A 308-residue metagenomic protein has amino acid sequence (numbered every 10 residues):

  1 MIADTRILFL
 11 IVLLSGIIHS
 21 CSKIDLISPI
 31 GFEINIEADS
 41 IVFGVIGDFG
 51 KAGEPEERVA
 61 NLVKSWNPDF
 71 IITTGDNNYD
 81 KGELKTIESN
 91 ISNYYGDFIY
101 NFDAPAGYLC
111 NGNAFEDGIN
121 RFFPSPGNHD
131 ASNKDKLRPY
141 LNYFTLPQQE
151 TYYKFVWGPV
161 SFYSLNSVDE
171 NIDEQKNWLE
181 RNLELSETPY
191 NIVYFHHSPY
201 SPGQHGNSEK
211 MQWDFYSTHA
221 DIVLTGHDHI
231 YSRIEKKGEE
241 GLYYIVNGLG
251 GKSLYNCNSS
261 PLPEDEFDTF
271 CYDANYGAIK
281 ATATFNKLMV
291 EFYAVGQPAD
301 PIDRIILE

Functional and structural regions predicted by a protein language model:
M1-I7: Positively charged n-region of N-terminal signal peptides that target proteins for export
I7-S15: Sec-dependent N-terminal signal peptides
H19-S20: C-terminal motif of bacterial Sec signal peptides marking the signal peptidase cleavage site
K23-N90, S201-P202: N-terminal active-site segment of His-dependent metallophosphoesterases
L26, D268-E308: A short C-terminal boundary segment appended to hydrolase-like catalytic domains
D48, G75-D76, G127-N128, H196 (+1 more regions): Active-site glycine-centered loops adjacent to acidic/histidine catalytic or metal-binding residues that shape
K64, E83-Y190, S208-I222, H229-T284: Extended active-site neighborhood of metal-dependent phosphoesterases/phosphodiesterases
S186-G203: Short acidic, glycine-rich surface-loop motifs adjacent to enzyme active sites
